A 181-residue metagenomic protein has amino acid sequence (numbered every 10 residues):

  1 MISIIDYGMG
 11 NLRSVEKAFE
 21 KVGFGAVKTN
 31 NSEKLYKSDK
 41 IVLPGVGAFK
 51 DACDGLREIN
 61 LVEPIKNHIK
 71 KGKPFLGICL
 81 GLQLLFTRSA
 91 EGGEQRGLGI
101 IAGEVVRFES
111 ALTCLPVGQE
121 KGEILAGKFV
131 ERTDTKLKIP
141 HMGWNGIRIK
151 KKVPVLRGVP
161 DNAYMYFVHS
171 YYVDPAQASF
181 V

Functional and structural regions predicted by a protein language model:
I2-F24: N-terminal beta1-alpha1 ligand-phosphate binding loop
K21-K28, L56-I59, W144-K150: Short gly/ser/thr-rich secondary-structure transition/capping motifs
G25, K40, P74-L76, Y164: Structural signature of beta-strand start/N-cap positions in the alpha/beta core of ABC transporter nucleotide-binding
A26-K37: Short acidic low-complexity segments
K37-S38, K71: Alpha-helix C-terminal capping/helix-to-coil transition sites in glycosyltransferase folds
V42-P44: Structural motif
G47-H141: Cysteine-nucleophile active-site neighborhood
W144-V181: Active-site oxyanion/phosphate-handling segment shared across diverse enzymes
